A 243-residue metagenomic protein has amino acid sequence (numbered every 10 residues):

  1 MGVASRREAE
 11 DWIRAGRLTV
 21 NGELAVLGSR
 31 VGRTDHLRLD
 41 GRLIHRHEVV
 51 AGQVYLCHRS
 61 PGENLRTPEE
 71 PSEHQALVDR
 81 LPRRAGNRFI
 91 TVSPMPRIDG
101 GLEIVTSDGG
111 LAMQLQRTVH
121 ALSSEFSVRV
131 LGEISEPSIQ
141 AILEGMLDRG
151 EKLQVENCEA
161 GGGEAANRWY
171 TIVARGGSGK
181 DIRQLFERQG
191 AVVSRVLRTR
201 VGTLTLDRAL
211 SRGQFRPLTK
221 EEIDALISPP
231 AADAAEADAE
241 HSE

Functional and structural regions predicted by a protein language model:
M1-E243: Basic, flexible Lys/Arg- and Gly-enriched helix-loop patches that mediate nucleic-acid binding at interfaces with rRNA
